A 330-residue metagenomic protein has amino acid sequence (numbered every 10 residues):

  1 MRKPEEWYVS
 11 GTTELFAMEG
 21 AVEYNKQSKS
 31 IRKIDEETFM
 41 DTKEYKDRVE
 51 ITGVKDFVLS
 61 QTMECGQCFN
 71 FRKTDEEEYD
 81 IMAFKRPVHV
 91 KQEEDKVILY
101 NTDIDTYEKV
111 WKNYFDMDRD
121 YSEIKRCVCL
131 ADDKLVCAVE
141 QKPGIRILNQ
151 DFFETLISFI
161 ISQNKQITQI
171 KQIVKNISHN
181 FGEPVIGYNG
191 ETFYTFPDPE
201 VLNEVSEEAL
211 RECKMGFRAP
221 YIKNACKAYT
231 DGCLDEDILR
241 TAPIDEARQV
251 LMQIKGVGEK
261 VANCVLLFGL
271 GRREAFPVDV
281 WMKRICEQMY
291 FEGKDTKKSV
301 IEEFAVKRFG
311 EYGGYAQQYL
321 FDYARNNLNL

Functional and structural regions predicted by a protein language model:
P4, T12-T13: Targeting/processing segments of secretory and organellar proteins
S10, S28-S30: Serine residues within intrinsically disordered or low-complexity segments
T13-E14, F39: N-terminal compositionally biased, intrinsically disordered segments and leader/signal-like regions
E19, I31-L330: HhH-family (HhH-GPD) DNA N-glycosylase catalytic core used in base-excision repair
Y24-N25: Intrinsic-disorder-associated, low-complexity terminal segments enriched in Asp/Asn/His/Tyr and depleted of Lys/Arg
